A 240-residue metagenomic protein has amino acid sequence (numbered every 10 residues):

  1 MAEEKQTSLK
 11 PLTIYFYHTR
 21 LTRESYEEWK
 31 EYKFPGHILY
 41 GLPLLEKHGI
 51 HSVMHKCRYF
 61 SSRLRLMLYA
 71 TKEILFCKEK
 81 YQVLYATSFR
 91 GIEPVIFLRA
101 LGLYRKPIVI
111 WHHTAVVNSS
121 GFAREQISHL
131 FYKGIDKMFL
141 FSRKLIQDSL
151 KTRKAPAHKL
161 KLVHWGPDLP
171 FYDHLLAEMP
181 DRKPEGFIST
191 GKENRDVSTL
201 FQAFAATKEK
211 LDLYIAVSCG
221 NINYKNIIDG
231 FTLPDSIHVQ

Functional and structural regions predicted by a protein language model:
A2, L150-K151, H158-K161, P167-P184 (+1 more regions): Acidic anion/phosphate-binding donor-loop and adjacent secondary structure in glycosyltransferase catalytic cores
Y59, K106-F122: A short, histidine- and acid-enriched strand-loop-helix "catalytic/donor-clamping" loop that lines the nucleotide-sugar
A70-G91, V109-I110: Short N-terminal targeting/anchoring amphipathic segment
K72-K80, N118-F139: Membrane-proximal helix-turn-helix segments that form the acceptor-binding/catalytic region of lipid-linked
L84-Y85, G134-R143, K161: A short beta-strand/loop micro-motif in the catalytic core of glycosyltransferases that engages the nucleotide-sugar
G102, D196-L213: Short hydrophobic signal-anchor/transmembrane segments that target glycosyltransferases and glycosylation machinery
K144, G166: Carbohydrate-associated surface elements
V217, N223-Q240: Nucleotide-activated donor-binding/catalytic signature segment of Leloir-type glycosyltransferases, i.e., the conserved
